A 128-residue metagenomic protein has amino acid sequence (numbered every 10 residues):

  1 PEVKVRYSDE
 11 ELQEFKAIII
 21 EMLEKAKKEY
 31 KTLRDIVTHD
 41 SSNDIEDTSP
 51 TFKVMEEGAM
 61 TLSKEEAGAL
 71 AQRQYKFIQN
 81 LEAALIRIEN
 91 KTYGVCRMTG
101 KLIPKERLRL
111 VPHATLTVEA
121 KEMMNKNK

Functional and structural regions predicted by a protein language model:
P1-R87: Interaction interfaces in information-processing and related assembly proteins
Y75, Y93, A114: Residues immediately within or flanking Cys/His clusters that coordinate Zn2+ in small zinc-binding modules
I86, I103-P104, N125: Short functional micro-motifs and their immediate structural scaffolds
I88-G94: Glycine-centered tight-turn and secondary-structure capping sites
C96-G100, T117: Short cysteine-rich clusters marking metal-coordination/redox-active sites
E106-L110: Short Cys/His-rich "knuckle" micro-motifs
V111-E122: Cysteine-rich micro-motifs
E122-K128: Short, charged, intrinsically disordered terminal tails
